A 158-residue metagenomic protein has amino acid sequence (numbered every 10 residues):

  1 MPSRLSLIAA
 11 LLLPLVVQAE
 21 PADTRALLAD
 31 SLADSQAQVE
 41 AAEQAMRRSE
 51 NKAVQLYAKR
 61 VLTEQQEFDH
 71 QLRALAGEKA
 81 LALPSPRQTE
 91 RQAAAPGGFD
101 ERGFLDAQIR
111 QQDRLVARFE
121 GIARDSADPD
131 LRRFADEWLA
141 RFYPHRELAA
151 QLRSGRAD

Functional and structural regions predicted by a protein language model:
P2-I8, L15-D158: His/Met- and acidic-residue-enriched segments that coordinate or traffic transition-metal cofactors and support
